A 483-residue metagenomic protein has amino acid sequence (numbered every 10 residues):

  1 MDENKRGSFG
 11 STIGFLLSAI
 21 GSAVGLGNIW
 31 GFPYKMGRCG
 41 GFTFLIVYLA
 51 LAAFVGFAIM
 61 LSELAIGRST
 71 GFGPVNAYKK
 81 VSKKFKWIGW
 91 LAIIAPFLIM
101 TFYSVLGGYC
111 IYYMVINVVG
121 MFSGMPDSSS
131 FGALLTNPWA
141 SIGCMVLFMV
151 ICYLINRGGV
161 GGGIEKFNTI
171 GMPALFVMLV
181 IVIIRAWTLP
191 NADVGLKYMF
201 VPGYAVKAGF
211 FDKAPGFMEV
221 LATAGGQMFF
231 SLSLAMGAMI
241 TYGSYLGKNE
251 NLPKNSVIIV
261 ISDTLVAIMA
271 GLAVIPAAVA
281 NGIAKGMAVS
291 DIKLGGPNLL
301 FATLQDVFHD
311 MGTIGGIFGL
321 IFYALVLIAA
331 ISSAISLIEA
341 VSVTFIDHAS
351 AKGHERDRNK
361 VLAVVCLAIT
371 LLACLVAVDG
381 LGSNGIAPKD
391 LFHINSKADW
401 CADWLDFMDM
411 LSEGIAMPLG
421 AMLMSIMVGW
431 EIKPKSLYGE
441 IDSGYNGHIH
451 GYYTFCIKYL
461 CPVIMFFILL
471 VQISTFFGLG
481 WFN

Functional and structural regions predicted by a protein language model:
M1-G31, I59-L64, R68-K80, K86-W87 (+1 more regions): Membrane-interface "cap" regions at the ends of multi-pass membrane proteins
D2-K5, F9, E165, T169-I335 (+2 more regions): Membrane-embedded translocation segments of transport machinery
E3-R6, K35-C39, S69-L91, S104-G163 (+6 more regions): Inter-helical loop and helix-membrane interface segments of multi-pass membrane transporters/permeases
S11-L49, G237-I240, N255-V257, I261-T264 (+1 more regions): Transmembrane helix-boundary motif of multi-pass solute transporters/channels
G14-F15, A19, I93, G120-R157 (+5 more regions): Transmembrane alpha-helical segments of multi-pass small-molecule transport proteins
G14-L16, S22, P138-C144, S262-I268 (+4 more regions): Loop-to-transmembrane helix boundary motifs in multi-pass membrane proteins
M36-S62, I88, A140, E413-G420: Extracellular loop-to-transmembrane helix junctions
L91, N137, V341-S342, H348-A349 (+2 more regions): C-terminal membrane-solvent junction of multi-pass transporters and transport-like membrane proteins
